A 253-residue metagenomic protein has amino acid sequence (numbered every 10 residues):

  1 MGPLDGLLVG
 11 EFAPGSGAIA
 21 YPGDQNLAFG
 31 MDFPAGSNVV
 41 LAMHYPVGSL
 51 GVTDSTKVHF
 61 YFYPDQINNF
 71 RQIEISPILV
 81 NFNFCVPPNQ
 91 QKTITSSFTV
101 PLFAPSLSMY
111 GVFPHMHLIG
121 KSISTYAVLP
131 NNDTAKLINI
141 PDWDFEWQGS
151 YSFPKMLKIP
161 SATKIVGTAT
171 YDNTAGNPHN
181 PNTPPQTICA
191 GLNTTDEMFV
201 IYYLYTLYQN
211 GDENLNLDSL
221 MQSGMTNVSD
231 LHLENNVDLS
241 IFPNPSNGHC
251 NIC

Functional and structural regions predicted by a protein language model:
M1-N210: His-enriched metal-coordination microenvironments in redox/metal-binding proteins
F82, V166, N235, G248-H249: A broad, structure-centric signal for solvent-exposed, well-ordered loop/edge residues that line or flank functional
S106, P245-N251: Short coil/turn motif common to extracellular beta-sandwich-like domains
G111-H115, F242, N251-C253: Short edge beta-strand/loop segments characteristic of extracellular beta-sandwich folds
I123, V237-P243, I252: Generic structural motif
N131, E234, P245-N247: Short, solvent-exposed coil/turn elements at secondary-structure transition points
G211-F242: Residue-level detector of functionally pivotal "anchor" positions at catalytic/ligand-binding pockets or at interdomain
